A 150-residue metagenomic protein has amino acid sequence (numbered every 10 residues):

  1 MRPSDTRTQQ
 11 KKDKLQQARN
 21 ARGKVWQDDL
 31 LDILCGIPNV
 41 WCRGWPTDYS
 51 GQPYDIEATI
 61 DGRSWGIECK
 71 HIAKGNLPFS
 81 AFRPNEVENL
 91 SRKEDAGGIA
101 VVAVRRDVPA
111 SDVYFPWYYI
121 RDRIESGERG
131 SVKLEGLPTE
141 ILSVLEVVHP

Functional and structural regions predicted by a protein language model:
M1-T47, P150: Acidic-basic catalytic patches of nuclease active cores, encompassing PD-(D/E)XK and other metal-cofactor nuclease
P3, D95, I99-V101, R105-P150: Domain-level recognition of nuclease-like catalytic cores that cleave nucleotide substrates
Q17, A73-P78: Surface-exposed cleft-lining segments at the edges of enzyme active sites
G36-I37, T59, K93-A96: Alpha-helix C-cap/termination motif
W45, G66-C69, A103: Short, conserved beta-strand edge motifs with alternating hydrophobic and charged residues
Q52-Y54: Change "...and in nucleic-acid phosphodiester-cleaving endonucleases..." to "...and in nucleic-acid processing enzymes
I56-A58, G62-G75: Conserved catalytic cores of phosphodiester-cleaving nucleases, focusing on short active-site segments
P78-V102: Short, charged, amphipathic alpha-helix that recurs within catalytic cores of restriction-modification and other
